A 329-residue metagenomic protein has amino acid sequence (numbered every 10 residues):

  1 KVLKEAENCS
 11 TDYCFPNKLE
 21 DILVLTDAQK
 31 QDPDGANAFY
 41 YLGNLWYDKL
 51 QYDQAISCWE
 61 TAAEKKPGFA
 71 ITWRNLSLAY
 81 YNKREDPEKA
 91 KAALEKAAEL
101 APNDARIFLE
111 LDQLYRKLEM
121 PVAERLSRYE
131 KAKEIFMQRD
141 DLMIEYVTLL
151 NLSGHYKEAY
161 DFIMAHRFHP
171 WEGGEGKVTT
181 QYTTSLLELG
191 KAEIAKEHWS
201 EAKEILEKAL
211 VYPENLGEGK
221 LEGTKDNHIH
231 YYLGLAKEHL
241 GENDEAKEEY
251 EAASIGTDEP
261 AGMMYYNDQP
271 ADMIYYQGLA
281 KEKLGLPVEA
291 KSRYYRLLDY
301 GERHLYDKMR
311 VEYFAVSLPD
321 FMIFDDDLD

Functional and structural regions predicted by a protein language model:
L25-D32, A132-I135, H169-T179, E214-G223 (+3 more regions): Flexible helix-coil transition and linker loops at the boundaries of alpha-helical arrays
N44, L78-A79, Q113, T148 (+3 more regions): Residue-level recognition of tetratricopeptide repeat
L50, R84-E85, E119-M120, G154 (+3 more regions): Residue-level detector of the short coil/turn that links helix A to helix B within each tetratricopeptide repeat
